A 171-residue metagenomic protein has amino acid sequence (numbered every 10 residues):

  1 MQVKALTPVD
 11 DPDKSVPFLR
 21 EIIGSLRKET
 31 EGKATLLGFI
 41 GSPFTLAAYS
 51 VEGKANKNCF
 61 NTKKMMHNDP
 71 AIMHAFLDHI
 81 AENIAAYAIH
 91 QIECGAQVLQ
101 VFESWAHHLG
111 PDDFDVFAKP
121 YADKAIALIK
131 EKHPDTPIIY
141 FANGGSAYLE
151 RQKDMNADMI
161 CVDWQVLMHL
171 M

Functional and structural regions predicted by a protein language model:
M1-K4, F60: Active-site gating loops and adjacent loop-to-helix segments of metal-dependent hydrolytic enzymes
V3-V16, H74: The substrate-binding groove and active-site-proximal loops of carbohydrate-active enzymes, especially glycoside
S15-M171: Active-site loop segments of alpha/beta catalytic cores
